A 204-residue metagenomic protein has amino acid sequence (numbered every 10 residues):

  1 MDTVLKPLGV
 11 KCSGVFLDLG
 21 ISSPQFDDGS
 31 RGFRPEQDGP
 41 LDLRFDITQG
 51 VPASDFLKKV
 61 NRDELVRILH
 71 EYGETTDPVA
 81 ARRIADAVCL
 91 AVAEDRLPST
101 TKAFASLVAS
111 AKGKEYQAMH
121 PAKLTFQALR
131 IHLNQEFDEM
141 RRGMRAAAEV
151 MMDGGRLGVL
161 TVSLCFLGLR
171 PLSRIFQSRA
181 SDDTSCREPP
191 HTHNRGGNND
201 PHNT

Functional and structural regions predicted by a protein language model:
M1-T204: S-adenosyl-L-methionine-dependent methyltransferase catalytic core, i.e., the SAM/SAH-binding region
